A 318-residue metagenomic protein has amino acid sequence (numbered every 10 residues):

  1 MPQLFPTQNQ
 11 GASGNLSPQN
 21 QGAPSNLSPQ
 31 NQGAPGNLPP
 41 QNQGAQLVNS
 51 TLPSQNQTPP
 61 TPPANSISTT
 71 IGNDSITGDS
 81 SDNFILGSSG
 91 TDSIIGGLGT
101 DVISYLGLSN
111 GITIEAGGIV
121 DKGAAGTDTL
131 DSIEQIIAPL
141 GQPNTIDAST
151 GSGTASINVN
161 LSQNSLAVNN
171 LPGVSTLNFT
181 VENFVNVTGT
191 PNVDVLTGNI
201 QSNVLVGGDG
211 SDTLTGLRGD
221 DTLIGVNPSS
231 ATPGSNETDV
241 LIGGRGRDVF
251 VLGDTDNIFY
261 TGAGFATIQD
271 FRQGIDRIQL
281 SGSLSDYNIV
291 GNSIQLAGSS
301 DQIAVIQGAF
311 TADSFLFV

Functional and structural regions predicted by a protein language model:
M1-L4, E134-Q135, P143-N144, S175-N186 (+1 more regions): Low-complexity acidic/polar repeat-biased segments
Q8-A45, L52-N56: Long, intrinsically disordered low-complexity tandem-repeat segments
Q55-G72, T188-G189, L196: Extended, small-residue-rich solenoid/repeat segments and analogous flexible loops that form exposed scaffolds
S68-T145, S152-S165, S175-F179, V193-T197 (+2 more regions): Acidic, glycine-rich calcium-binding repeat modules characteristic of RTX/beta-roll and related beta-solenoid repeat
N170-L171: Surface-exposed intrinsically disordered loops and tails
V185-T188, D256: Structured beta->alpha junctions
